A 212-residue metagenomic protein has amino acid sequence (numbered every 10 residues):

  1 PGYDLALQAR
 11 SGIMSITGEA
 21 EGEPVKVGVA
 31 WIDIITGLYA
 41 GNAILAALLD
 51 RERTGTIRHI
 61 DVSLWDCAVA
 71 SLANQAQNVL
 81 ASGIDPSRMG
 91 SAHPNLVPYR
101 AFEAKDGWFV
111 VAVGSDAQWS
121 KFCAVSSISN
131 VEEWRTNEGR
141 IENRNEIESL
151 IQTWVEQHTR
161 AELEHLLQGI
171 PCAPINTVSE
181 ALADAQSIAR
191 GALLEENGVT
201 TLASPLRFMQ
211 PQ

Functional and structural regions predicted by a protein language model:
P1-F109, V113: Active-site-adjacent "lid/gating" segments in soluble enzymes
A68, N143, A181-A185: Beta-rich nucleic-acid/ligand-interaction surfaces
V79-P86, D184-E196: Short, surface-exposed loop/helix-turn segments at secondary-structure junctions that function as lids/hinges flanking
A92, L163-Q168, N197-T200: Short coil/turn segments at secondary-structure boundaries
V97-I170: Aromatic-enriched alpha-helical interface/lid elements that frame and gate functional surfaces
H165-A189: Conserved PLP cofactor-binding pocket of PLP-dependent enzymes
L194-Q212: Flexible, small-/acidic-enriched active-site or ligand-binding loops
